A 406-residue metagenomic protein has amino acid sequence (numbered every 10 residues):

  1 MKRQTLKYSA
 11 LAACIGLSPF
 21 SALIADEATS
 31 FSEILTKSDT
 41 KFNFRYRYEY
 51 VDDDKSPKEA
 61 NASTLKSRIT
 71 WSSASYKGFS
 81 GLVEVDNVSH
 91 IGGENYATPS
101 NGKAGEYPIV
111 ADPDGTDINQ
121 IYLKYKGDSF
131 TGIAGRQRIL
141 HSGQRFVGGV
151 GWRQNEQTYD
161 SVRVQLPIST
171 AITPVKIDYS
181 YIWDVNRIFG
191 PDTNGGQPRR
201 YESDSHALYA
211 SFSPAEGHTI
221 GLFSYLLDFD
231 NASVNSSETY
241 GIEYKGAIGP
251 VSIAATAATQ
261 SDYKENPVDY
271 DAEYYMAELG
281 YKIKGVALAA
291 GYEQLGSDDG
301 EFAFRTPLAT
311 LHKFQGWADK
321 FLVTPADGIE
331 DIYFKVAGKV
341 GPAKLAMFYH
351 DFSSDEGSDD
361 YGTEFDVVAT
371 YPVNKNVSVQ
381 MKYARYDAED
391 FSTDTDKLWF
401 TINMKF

Functional and structural regions predicted by a protein language model:
K2, C14-G16, F20-I139, V162-I172 (+4 more regions): Beta-barrel outer-membrane channel/assembly domains of diderm bacteria
K2-A10: Bacterial N-terminal signal peptides that target proteins for export
L11-C14, L23, E216, L288: Intrinsic disorder/low-complexity segments
E27-S30, E202, D271: Secondary-structure junction/capping motif
R47-D53, H90-G92, I139-V150, I182-T193 (+5 more regions): Sequence/structural signature of outer-membrane beta-barrel proteins
N61, E156, R200, V234 (+3 more regions): A generic structural micro-feature
N95-Q120, S129-S233, E238, G300-K335: Surface-exposed coil loops of outer-membrane beta-barrel proteins
G217, K245-D355: Detector for outer-membrane/organellar transmembrane beta-barrel domains, recognizing the amphipathic beta-strand
